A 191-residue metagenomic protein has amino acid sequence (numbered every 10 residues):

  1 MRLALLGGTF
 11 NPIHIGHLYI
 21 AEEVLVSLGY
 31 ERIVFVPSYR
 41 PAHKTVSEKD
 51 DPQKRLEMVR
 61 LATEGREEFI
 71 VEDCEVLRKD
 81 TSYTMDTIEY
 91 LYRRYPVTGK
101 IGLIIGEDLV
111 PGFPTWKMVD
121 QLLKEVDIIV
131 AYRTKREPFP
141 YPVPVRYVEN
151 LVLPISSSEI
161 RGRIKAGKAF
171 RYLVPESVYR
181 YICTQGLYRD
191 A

Functional and structural regions predicted by a protein language model:
M1-A191: Nucleotidyltransferase catalytic core that binds NTPs
